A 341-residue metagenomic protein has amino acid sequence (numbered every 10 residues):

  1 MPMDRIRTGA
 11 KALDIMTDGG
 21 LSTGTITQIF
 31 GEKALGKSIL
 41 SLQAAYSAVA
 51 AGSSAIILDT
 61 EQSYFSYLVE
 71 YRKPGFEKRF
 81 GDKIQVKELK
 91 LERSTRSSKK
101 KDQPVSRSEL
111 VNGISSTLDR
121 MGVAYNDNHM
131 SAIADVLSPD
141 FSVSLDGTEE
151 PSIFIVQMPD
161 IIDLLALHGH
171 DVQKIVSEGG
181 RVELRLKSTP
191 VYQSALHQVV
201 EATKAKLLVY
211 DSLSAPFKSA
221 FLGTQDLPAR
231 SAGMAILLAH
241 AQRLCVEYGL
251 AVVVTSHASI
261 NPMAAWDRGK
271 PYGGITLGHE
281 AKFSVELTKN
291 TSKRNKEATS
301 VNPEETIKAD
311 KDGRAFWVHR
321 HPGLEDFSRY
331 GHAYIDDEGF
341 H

Functional and structural regions predicted by a protein language model:
M1-A124, S131, D135-T148, L167: The Walker A/P-loop phosphate-binding site
R7-I15, V191, A265-K270: Short gly/ser/thr-rich secondary-structure transition/capping motifs
G19-L21, S47-A51, S142-E149, Q198-T203 (+2 more regions): Conserved catalytic network of the ASCE P-loop NTPase/AAA+ motor domain
S54, P151-S152, K204-L207, E247-V254: Loop/turn-to-beta-strand initiation segments
S63, A215-S219, I260: Residues immediately C-terminal
L68, L165-H168, S219-F221, M263-D267 (+1 more regions): Short, well-ordered secondary-structure micro-motifs
S98, V105-H129, F154-V246: Phosphate-binding/switch loop-helix module in NTP-utilizing enzymes
S231-A232, A239-H341: Phosphate-binding/switch region of NTP-binding enzymes
